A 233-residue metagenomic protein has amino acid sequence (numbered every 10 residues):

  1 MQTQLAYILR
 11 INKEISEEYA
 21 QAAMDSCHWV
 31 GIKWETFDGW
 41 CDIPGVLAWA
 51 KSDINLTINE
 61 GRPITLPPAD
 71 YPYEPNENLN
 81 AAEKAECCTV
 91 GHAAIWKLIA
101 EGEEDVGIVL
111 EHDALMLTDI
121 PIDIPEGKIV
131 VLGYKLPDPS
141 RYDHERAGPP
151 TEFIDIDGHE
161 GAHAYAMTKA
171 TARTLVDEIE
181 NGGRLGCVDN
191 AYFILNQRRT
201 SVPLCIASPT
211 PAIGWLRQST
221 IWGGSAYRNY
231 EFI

Functional and structural regions predicted by a protein language model:
M1-L110, A114-I233: An acidic/histidine-cluster motif and surrounding catalytic segment that typifies divalent-metal-assisted enzyme active
